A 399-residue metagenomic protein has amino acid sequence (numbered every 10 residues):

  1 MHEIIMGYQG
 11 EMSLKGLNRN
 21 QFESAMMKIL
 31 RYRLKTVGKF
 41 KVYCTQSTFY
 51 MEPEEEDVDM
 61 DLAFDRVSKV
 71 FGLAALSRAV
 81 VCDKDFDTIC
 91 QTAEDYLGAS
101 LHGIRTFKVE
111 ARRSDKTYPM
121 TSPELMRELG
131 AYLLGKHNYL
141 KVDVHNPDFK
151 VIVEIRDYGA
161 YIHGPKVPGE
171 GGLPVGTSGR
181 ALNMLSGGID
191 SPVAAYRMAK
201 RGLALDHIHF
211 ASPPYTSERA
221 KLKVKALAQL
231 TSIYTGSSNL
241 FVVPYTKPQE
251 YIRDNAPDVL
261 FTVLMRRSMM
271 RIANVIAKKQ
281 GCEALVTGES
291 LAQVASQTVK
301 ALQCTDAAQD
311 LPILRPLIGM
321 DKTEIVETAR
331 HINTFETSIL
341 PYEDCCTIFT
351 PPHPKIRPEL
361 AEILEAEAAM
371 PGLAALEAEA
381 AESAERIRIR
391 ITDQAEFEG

Functional and structural regions predicted by a protein language model:
M1-L182, A195-S238, A307, K355-L360 (+1 more regions): RNA-binding accessory domains that recognize and position tRNA/RNA substrates
A131-L133, K166, G171-S178, Y245 (+4 more regions): Active-site adenylate/phosphate-handling loop in enzymes that bind or generate adenylated species
N183, H207-H209, V242, T287 (+1 more regions): Structural beta-sheet core signal
I189-D190: Hydrophobic/small residue at the entry helix of a nucleotide-binding pocket
A228-D254, Y342-D344: A conserved beta-strand->alpha-helix junction
N333-P341: A short alpha-helix-loop-beta-strand transition element characteristic of N-terminal alpha/beta dinucleotide-binding
L340-G399: The feature marks non-catalytic terminal segments
